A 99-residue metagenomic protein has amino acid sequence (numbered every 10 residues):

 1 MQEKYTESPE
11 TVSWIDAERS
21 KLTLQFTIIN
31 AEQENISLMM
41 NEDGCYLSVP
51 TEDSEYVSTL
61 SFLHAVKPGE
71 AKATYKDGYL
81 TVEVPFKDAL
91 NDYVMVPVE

Functional and structural regions predicted by a protein language model:
M1-E99: Alpha-crystallin/small heat shock protein
